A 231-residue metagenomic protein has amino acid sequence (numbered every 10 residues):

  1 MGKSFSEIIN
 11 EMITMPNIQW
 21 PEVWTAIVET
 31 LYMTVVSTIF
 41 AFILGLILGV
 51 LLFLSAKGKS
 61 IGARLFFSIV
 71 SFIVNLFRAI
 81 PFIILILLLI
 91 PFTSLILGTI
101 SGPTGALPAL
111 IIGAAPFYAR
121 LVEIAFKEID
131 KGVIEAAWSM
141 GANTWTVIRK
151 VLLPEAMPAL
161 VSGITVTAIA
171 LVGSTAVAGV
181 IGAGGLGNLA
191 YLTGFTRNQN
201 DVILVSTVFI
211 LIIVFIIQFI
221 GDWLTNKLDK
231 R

Functional and structural regions predicted by a protein language model:
V23-L54: Transmembrane alpha-helix signature in integral membrane proteins
T25, E29-M33, R78, F82-F117 (+2 more regions): Loop-to-helix entry region at the N-terminal start of transmembrane alpha-helices in multi-pass membrane transporters
I43-L48, T104-P108, I112-I134, I164-T165 (+2 more regions): Membrane-embedded alpha-helices of multi-pass transport/permease systems
L51-K57, I203-R231: C-terminal transmembrane helix and the adjacent membrane-cytosol boundary/short C-terminal tail of inner/organellar
L51-L88, L110, A115, R120-I124: Cytoplasmic-entry segments and transmembrane alpha-helices of multi-pass inner-membrane transporters
F126-A156, T196: Short helix-to-coil transition segments within interhelical loops that connect adjacent transmembrane helices
T144-V177: Transmembrane alpha-helices
S174-I210, D229: Glycine-rich helix-loop "coupling/hinge" segments at transmembrane-helix boundaries in multipass transporters
